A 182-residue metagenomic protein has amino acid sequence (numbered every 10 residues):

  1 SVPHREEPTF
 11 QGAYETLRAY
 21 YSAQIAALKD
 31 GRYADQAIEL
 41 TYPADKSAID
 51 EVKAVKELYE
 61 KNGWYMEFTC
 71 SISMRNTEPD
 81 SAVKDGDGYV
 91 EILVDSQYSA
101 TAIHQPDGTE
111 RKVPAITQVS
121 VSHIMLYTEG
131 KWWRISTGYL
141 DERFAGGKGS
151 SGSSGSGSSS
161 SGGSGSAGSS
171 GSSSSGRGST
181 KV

Functional and structural regions predicted by a protein language model:
S1-C70: Core segments of small alpha/beta cavity-forming domains
Y21, T41, C70-I72, V94-Y98 (+1 more regions): A mature extracytoplasmic/lumenal domain signature
L28-K29, I72-S73, L140-D141, G147: Amphipathic alpha-helical interaction segments
Y59-Y65, N76-T77, P114-A115: Short alpha-helical linear motifs
M66-R75, T128: Terminal and domain-boundary regions
S71-D85: Short amphipathic beta-strand and strand-loop transition segments with alternating hydrophobic
V83-G168, G176-V182: Exposed beta-sheet edge and beta->alpha loop/turn motif
